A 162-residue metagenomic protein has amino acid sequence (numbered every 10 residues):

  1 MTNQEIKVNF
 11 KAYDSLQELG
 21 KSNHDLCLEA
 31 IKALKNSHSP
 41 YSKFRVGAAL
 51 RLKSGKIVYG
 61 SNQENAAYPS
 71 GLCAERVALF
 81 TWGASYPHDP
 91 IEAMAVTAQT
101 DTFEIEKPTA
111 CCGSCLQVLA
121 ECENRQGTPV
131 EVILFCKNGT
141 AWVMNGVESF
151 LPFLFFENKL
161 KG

Functional and structural regions predicted by a protein language model:
M1-N36, F80, Y86-G162: C-terminal binding/interaction regions
L16-G20, E64-P69: Short, surface-exposed loop/turn motifs that are enriched in glycine and acidic residues and include a nearby proline
S39-S42: Short loop/turn motifs at secondary-structure junctions and domain boundaries
R45-L52: Short beta-strand scaffold segments in enzyme catalytic cores
S61-Y68, D101-I105: A short glycine/serine-rich beta->alpha loop
N65-A84: A short mixed-secondary-structure module that forms the rim of ligand-binding clefts
